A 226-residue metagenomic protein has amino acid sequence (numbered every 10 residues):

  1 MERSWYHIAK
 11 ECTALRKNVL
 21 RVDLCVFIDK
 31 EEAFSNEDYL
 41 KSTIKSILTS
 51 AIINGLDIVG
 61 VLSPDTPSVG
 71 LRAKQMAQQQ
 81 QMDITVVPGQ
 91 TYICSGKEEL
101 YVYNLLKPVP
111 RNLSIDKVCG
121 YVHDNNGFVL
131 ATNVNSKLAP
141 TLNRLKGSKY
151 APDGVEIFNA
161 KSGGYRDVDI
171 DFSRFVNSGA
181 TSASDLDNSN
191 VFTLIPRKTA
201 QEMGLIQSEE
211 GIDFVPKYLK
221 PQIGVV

Functional and structural regions predicted by a protein language model:
M1-G96: An N-terminally biased module of ancient metal coordination in phosphate/nucleic-acid-related enzymes
S4-E11, I28-D38, G70-L71, N104-L194 (+2 more regions): Domain-core and long-helix interface of multi-subunit machines
N18, Q81-I84, E99, N126 (+2 more regions): A generic structural signal for alpha->beta connector loops
G60-P64, N159, Q207: Active-site neighborhood of divalent metal-dependent phosphoester/pyrophosphate hydrolases
K97-L105: Acidic/polar active-site rim loop that often engages polyanionic ligands
T193-L205: Divalent-metal (often Zn2+) His-rich catalytic cores of metallo-beta-lactamase-fold enzymes
G204-V226: Mid-to-C-terminal alpha-helical segments outside catalytic/metal-binding sites
